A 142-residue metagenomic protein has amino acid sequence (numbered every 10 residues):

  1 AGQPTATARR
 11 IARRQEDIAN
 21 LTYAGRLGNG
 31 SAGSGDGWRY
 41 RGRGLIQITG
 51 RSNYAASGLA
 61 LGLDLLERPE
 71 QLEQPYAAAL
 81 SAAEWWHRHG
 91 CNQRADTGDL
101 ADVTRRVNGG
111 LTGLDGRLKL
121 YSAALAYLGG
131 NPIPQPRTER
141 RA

Functional and structural regions predicted by a protein language model:
A1-S81: Peptidoglycan-targeting cell-wall enzymes and recognition modules
T5-T7, T22, T49, T97 (+3 more regions): Residue-identity detector for threonine
I18, Y40-R43, A56, A77-E84 (+3 more regions): Extracytoplasmic/secreted proteins, especially bacterial periplasmic and envelope-associated proteins
R26-L27, T49-S52, W86-Q93, L111 (+1 more regions): Sec/Tat-exported extracytoplasmic proteins
L61-T112: An amphipathic alpha-helical core segment
D102, R106-A142: Low-complexity, Gly/Ser/Thr/Pro-rich intrinsically disordered linker/tail segments
